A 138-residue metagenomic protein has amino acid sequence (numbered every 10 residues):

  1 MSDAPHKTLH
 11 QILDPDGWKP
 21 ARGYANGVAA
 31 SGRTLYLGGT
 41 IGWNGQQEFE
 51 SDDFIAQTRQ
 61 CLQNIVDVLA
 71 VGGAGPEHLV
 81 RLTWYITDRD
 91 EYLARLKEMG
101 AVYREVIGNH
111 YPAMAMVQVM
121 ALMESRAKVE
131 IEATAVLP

Functional and structural regions predicted by a protein language model:
M1-V80, I86-P138: N-terminal presequence-like segments and the immediate start of the first folded domain
